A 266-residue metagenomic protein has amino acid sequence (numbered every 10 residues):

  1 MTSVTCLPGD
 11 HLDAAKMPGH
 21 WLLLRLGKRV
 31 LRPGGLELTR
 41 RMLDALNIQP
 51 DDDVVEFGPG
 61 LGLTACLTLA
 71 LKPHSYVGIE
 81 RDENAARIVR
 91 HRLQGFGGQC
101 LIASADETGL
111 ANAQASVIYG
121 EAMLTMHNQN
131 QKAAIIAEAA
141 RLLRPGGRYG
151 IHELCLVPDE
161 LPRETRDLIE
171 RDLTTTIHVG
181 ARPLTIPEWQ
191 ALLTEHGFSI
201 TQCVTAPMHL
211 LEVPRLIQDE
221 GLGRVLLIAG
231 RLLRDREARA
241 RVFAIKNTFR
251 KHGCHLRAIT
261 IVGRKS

Functional and structural regions predicted by a protein language model:
R32-P50: Conserved alpha-helix/loop element of class I SAM-dependent methyltransferases that forms part of the SAM/SAH-binding
D51-G60: Conserved class I S-adenosyl-L-methionine
L61-E107: Class I SAM-dependent methyltransferase SAM/SAH-binding core
D106-I118: A short acidic, Gly/Pro-enriched loop at the edge of an enzyme's catalytic core that lines a small-molecule cofactor
A133-R148: A short glycine-rich, Lys/Arg-flanked "PGG" loop and its adjoining helix->strand segment in the class I
G150-D172: Conserved class I S-adenosyl-L-methionine
A181-G197: Short alpha-helix
Q202-S266: Conserved Class I S-adenosyl-L-methionine
